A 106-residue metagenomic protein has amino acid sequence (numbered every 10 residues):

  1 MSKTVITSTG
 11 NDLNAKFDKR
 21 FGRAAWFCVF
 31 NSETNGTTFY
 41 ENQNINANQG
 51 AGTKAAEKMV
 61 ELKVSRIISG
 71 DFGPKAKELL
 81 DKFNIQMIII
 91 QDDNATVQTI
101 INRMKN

Functional and structural regions predicted by a protein language model:
M1-G50, D81-N106: Non-catalytic interface/targeting segments
G52-K54: N-terminal active-site wall of soluble small-molecule enzyme domains
A56-I88: Mid-chain, well-packed structural core segment of small domains
